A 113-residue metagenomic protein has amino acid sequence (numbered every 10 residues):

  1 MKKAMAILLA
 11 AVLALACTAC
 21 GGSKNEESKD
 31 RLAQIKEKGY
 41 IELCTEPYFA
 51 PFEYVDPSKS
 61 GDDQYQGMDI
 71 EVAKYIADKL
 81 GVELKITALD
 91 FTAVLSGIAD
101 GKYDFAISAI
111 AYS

Functional and structural regions predicted by a protein language model:
M1-A11: Positively charged n-region of N-terminal signal peptides that target proteins for export
L15-A19: C-terminal motif of bacterial Sec signal peptides marking the signal peptidase cleavage site
G21-K24: Bacterial signal peptide processing site
E26-A109: Extracytoplasmic small-molecule ligand-binding "clamshell" domains of the periplasmic binding protein/Venus flytrap
